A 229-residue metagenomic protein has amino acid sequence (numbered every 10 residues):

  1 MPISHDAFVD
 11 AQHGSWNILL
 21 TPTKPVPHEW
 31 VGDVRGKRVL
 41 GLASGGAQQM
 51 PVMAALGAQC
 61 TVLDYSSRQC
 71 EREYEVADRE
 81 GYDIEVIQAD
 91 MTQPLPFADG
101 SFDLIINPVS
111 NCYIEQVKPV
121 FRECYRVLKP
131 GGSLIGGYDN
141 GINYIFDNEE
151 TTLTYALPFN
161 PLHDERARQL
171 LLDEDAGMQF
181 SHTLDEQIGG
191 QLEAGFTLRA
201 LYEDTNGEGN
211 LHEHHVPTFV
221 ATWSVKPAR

Functional and structural regions predicted by a protein language model:
S4-R38: Conserved alpha-helix/loop element of class I SAM-dependent methyltransferases that forms part of the SAM/SAH-binding
K37-P94: Class I SAM-dependent methyltransferase SAM/SAH-binding core
T92-I105: A short acidic, Gly/Pro-enriched loop at the edge of an enzyme's catalytic core that lines a small-molecule cofactor
D103-K118: A short SAM/SAH-binding and catalytic strip from SAM-dependent methyltransferases
K118-S133: A short glycine-rich, Lys/Arg-flanked "PGG" loop and its adjoining helix->strand segment in the class I
S133-R166: Conserved class I S-adenosyl-L-methionine
M178-L201: Short alpha-helix
A194-F196, N210-R229: Core SAM-dependent methyltransferase catalytic element
